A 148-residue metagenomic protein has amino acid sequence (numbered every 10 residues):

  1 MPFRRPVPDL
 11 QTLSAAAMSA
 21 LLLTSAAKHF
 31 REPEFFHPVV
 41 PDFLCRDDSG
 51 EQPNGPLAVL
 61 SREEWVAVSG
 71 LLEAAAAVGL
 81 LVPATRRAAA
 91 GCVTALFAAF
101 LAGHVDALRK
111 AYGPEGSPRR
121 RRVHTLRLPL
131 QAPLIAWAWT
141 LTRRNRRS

Functional and structural regions predicted by a protein language model:
M1-S148: Short amphipathic, positively biased membrane-proximal segments that drive organelle/inner-membrane targeting
